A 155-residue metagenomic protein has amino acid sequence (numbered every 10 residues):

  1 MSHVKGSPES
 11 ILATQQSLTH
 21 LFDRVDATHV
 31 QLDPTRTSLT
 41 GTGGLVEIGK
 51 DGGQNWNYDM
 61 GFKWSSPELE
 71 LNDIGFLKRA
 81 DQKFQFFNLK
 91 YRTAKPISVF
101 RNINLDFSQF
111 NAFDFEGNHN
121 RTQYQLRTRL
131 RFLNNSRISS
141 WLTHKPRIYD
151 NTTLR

Functional and structural regions predicted by a protein language model:
H3-R155: Exposed, low-structure sequence patches enriched in small/polar residues
